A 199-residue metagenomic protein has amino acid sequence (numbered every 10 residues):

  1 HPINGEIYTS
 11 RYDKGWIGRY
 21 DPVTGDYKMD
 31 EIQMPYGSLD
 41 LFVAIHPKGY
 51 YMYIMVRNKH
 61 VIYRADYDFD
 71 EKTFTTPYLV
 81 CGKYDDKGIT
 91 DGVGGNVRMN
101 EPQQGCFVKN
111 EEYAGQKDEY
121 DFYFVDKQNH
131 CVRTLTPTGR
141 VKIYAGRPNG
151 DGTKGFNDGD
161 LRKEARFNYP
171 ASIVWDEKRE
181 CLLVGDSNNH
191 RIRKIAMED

Functional and structural regions predicted by a protein language model:
H1-N4, A44-G49, F107-E119, W175-R179: Residue-level detector of Asp-centered blade-edge/turn motifs that repeat once per structural unit in beta-propeller
H1-P2, I7-D13, M52-N58, F122-K127 (+2 more regions): Conserved beta-strand positions in repeat-built beta-propeller and related beta-rich domains
G5, G25, D70, H130 (+3 more regions): Short coil/turn linkers that define WD40 beta-propeller blade boundaries
D13, G25-L41, T73-Q103, G139-A171 (+1 more regions): Gly/Pro-rich loop segments of beta-rich domains
G15-G18, H60-Y63, H130-R133, R140 (+1 more regions): A short loop-to-beta-strand structural motif that recurs across blades of beta-propeller domains
Y20-G25, R64-T73, A196-D199: Short loop/turn segments immediately following beta-strands, especially the blade-tip and inter-blade linker loops
Y169-D199: Blade-level signature of beta-propeller repeat domains, shared across WD40, Kelch, NHL, RCC1 and BNR/Asp-box propellers
